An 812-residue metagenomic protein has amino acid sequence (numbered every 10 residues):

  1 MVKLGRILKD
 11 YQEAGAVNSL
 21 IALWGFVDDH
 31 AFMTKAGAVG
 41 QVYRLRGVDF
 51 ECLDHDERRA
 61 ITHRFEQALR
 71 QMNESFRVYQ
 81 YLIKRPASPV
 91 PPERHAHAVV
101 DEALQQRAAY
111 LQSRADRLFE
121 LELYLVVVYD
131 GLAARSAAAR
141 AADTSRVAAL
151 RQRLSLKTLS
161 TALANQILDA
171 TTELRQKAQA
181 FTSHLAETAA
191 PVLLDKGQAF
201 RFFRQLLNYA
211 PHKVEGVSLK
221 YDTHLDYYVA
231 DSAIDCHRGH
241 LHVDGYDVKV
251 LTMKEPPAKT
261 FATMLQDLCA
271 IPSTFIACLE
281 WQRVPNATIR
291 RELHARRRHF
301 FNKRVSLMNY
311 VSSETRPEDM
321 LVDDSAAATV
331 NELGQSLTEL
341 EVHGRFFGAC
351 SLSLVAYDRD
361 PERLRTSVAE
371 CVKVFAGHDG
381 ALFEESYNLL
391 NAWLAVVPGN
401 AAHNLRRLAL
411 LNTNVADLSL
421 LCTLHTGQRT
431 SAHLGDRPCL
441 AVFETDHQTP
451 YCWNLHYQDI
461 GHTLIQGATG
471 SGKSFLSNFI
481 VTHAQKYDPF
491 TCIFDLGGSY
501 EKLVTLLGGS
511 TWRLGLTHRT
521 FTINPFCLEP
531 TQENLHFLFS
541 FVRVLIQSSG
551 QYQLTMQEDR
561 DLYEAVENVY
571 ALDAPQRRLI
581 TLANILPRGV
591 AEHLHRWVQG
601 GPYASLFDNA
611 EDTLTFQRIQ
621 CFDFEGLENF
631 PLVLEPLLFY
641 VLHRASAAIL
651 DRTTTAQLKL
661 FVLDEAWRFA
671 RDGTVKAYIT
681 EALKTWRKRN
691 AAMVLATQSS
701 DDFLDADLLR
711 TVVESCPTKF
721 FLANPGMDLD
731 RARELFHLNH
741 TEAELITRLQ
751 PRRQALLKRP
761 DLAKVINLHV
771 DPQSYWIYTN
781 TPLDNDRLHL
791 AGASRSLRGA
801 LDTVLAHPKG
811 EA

Functional and structural regions predicted by a protein language model:
M1-T426: Extended, folded cores of ATP/NTP-driven motor/assembly subunits in large transport and secretion machines
H55-Q71, I289-H294, G380, A392-Y451 (+7 more regions): P-loop NTPase motor domains
Y457, T469: The conserved Walker
I465: Hydrophobic anchor at the beta1->P-loop junction of P-loop NTPases
K473: Conserved lysine of the Walker
L476: Hydrophobic positions on the alpha1 helix immediately C-terminal to the Walker A/P-loop
D488-E501, G515-L516: Short beta-strand-centered segment that lines the nucleotide-binding/catalytic pocket of NTP-utilizing
G509-W512, L708-F721: A short helix-turn-beta junction within AAA+ P-loop NTPase domains corresponding to the substrate/partner-engaging
